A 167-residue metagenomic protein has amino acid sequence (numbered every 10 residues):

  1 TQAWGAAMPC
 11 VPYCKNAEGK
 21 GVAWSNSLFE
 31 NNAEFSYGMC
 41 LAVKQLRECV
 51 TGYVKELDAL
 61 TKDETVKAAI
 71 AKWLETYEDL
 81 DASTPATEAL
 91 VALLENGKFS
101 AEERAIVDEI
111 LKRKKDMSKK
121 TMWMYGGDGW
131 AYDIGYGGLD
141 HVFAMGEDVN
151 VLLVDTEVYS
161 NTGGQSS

Functional and structural regions predicted by a protein language model:
T1-P12, S100-N161, Q165: Thiamine diphosphate
Q2-F29: Terminal amphipathic helices with adjacent charged low-complexity linkers/tails
V11, K20, N31, S36 (+6 more regions): Residue-level detector of solvent-exposed, low-hydrophobicity positions
N16, N26, N31-N32, N96 (+2 more regions): Detector for Asparagine
L28-I106: N-terminal leader/propeptide and maturation segments of large enzyme subunits in energy/redox metabolism and hydrolases
